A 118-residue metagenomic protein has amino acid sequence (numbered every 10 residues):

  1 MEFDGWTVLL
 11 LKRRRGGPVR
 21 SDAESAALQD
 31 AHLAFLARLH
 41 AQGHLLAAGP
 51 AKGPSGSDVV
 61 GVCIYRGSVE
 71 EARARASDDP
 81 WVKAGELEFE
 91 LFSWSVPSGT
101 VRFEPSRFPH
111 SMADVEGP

Functional and structural regions predicted by a protein language model:
M1-P118: Conserved, structured core segments of small domains
